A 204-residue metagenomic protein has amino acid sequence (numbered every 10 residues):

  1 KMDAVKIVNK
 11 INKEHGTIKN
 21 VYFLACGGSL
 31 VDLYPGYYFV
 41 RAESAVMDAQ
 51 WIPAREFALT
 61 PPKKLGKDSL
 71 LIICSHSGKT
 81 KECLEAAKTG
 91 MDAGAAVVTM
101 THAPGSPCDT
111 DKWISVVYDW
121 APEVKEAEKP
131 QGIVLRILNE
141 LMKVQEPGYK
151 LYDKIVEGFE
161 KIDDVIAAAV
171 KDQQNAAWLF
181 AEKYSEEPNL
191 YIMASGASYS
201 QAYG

Functional and structural regions predicted by a protein language model:
K1, V31, V40, K81 (+5 more regions): Generic low-polarity alpha-helical segments
M2, D48-W51, S75-H76, V165-D172: Short, flexible loop segments at the rims of nucleotide/cofactor-binding pockets, characterized by
M2-T17, A168-E186: A short, well-structured juxtamembrane/interface segment
G16-Y152, G158, S195: Glycine-rich phosphate-binding loops that contact phosphosugars or nucleotide phosphates
E140-E182: Internal, active-site/partner-interface "lid" segment
Y184-G204: Acidic catalytic cores of enzymes that act on phosphate-bearing nucleotides/polynucleotides
